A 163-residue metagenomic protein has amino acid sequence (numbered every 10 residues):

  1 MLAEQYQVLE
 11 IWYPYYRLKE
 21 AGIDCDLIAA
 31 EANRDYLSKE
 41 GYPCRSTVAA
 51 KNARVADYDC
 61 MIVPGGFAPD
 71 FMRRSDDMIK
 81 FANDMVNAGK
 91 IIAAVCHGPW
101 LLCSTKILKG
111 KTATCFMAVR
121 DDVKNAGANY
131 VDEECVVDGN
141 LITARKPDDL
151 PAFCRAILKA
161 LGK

Functional and structural regions predicted by a protein language model:
M1-A88, I92, L101-I107, T112 (+1 more regions): Extended, subdomain-level signal for the structured scaffold at the beginning of enzyme domains
C96: Catalytic nucleophile serine of serine hydrolases, specifically the conserved "nucleophile elbow" pentapeptide
